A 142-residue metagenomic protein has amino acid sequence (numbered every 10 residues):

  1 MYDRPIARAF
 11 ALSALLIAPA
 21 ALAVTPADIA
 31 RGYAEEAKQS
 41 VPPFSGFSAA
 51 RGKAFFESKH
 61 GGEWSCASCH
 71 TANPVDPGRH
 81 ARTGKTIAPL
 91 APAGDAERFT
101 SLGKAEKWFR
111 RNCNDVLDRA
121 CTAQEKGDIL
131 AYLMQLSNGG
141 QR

Functional and structural regions predicted by a protein language model:
Y2-F10: Bacterial N-terminal signal peptides that target proteins for export
A18-A20: N-terminal signal peptide c-region/cleavage motif recognized by signal peptidases
T25-H60: Electrostatic cytochrome c docking/interface patches
V41-A49, K59-G62, R98, L102 (+1 more regions): Solvent-exposed, acidic/flexible segments
G46-F47, A67-A105: Gly/Gly-Pro-rich "capping" loops immediately C-terminal to redox-active cysteine motifs in periplasmic/lumenal
A54-A72, K107, D128-A131: C-type cytochrome heme c attachment motif
G62, V75-R79, N138-Q141: Secretory-pathway/luminal and periplasmic proteins that interact with or process carbohydrate-rich
E106-R142: C-terminal capping alpha-helices of c-type cytochrome domains
